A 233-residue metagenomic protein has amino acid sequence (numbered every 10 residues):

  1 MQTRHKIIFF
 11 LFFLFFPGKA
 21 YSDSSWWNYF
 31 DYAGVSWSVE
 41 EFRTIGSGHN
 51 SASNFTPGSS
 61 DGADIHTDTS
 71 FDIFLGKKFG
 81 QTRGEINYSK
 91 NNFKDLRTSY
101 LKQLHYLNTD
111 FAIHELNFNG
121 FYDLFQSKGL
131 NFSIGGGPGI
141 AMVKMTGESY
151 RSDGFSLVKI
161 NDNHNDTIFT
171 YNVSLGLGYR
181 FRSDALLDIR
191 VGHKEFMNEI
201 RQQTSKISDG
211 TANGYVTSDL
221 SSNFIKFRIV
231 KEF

Functional and structural regions predicted by a protein language model:
A20-F79, K226-E232: Short glycine/proline- and aromatic-enriched beta-strand/turn motifs that initiate or cap beta-hairpins
Y21-F30, F125-F132, F181-A185: Short loop/turn motifs that connect adjacent beta-strands in outer-membrane beta-barrel proteins
W27, D61-T69, D110-E115, Q126 (+2 more regions): Short sequence motifs at beta-strands and strand-loop junctions characteristic of Gram-negative outer-membrane
A33-E41, K77, I86-K90, I134-M142 (+2 more regions): Transmembrane beta-barrel strands of outer-membrane/channel proteins
R43-N54, D95-L104, K144-L157, I200-S208: Outer-membrane beta-barrel translocator domains and adjoining extracellular loop/strand segments of Gram-negative
T56-G62, L101-T109, S156-N163, T211-T217: Extracellular loop and loop/strand-boundary signature of outer-membrane beta-barrel proteins
F74-D153, L220-F233: Gram-negative (and chloroplast) outer-membrane scaffold detector with strong preference for beta-barrel transmembrane
G178-F233: Predominantly the C-terminal beta-signal and adjacent terminal strand-loop region of outer-membrane beta-barrel
